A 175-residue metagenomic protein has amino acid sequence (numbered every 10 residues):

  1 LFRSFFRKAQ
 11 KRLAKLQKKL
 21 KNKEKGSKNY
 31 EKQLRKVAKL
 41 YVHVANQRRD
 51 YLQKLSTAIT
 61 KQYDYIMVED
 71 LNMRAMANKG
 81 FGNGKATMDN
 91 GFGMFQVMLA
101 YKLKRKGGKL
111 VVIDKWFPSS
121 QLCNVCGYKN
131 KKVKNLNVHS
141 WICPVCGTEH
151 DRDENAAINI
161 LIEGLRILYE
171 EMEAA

Functional and structural regions predicted by a protein language model:
F2-A175: Positively charged, helix-rich recognition surfaces that bind polyanionic ligands
